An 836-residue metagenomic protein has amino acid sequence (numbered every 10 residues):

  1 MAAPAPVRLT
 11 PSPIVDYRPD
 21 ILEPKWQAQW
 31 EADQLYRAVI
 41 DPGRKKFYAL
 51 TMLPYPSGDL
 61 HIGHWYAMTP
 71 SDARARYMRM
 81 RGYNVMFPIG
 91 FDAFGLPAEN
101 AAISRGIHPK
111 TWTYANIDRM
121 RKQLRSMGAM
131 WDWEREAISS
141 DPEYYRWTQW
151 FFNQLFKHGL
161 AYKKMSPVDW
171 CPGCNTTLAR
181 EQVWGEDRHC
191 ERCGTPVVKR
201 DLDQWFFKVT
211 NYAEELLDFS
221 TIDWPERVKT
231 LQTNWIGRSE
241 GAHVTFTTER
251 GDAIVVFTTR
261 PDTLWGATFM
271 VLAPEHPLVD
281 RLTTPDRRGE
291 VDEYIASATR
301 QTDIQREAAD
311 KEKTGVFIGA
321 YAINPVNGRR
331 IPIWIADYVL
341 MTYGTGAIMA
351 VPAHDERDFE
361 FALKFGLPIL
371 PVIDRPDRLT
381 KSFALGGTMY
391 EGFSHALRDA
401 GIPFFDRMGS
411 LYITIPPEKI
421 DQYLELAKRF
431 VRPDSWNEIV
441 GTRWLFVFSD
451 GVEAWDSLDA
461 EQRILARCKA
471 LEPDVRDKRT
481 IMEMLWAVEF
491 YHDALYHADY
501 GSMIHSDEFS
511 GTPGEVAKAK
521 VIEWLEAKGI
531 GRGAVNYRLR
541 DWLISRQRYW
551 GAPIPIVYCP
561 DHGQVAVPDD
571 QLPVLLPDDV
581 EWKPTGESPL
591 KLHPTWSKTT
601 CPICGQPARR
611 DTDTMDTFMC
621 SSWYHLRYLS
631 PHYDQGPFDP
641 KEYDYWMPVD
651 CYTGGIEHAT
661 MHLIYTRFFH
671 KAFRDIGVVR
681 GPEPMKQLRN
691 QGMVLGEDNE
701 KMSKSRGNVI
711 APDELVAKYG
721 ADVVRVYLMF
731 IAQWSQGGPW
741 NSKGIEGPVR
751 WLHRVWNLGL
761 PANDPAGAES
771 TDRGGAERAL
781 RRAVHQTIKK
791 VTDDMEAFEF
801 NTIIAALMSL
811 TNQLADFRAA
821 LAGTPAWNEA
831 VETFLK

Functional and structural regions predicted by a protein language model:
A2, R8-L50, R79-P88, W112-R119 (+4 more regions): Conserved oxyanion/phosphate-binding beta-strand-loop segments in alpha/beta enzyme cores
A2-V7, P11, D16, P24-K25 (+9 more regions): Residue patterns forming the tRNA-binding/recognition surfaces of aminoacyl-tRNA synthetases and related DALR
W30, D92, L155, G159 (+6 more regions): Residue-level signal for inorganic ion chemistry
V39-P109, E136-F151, T258-T259, P325-D358 (+1 more regions): N-terminal catalytic cores of NTP/NDP-binding nucleotidyl/phosphoryl-transfer enzymes
Y55-M86, C190, A320, Y343-H354 (+7 more regions): Conserved active-site neighborhood of enzyme catalytic/cofactor-binding cores
V209-S239, A273-V316, D570-C601, G605 (+1 more regions): Amphipathic alpha-helical
T233, D252-T258, D262-L264, D310 (+2 more regions): Conserved nucleotide- and phosphate/pyrophosphate-binding catalytic cores in adenylate/nucleotidyl-handling enzymes
E293-G319, L367-R375, E508-E515, I522 (+4 more regions): Conserved catalytic alpha/beta cores of large enzymes that bind or transform nucleotide phosphates and polynucleotides
